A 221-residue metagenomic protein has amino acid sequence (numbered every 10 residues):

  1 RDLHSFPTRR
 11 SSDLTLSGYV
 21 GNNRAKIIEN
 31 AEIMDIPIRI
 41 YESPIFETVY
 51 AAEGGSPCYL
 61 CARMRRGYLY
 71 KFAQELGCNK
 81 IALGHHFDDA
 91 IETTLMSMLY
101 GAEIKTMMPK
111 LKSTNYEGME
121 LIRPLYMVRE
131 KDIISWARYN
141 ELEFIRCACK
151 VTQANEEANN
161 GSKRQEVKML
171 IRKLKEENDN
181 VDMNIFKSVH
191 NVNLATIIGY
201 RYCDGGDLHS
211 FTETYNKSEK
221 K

Functional and structural regions predicted by a protein language model:
R1, S5-I104, M108, K131-Y139 (+1 more regions): ATP-dependent adenylation/nucleotidyltransferase module used to activate substrates
T15, P44-F46, S113, M127 (+2 more regions): Short, solvent-exposed coil/turn elements at secondary-structure transition points
G21, R63, M127, K131 (+3 more regions): Electropositive phosphate-/nucleotide-binding environments in soluble metabolic enzymes
L60, A82, P124, V128 (+2 more regions): A short glycine-/small-residue-rich loop at the edge of a beta-strand within enzyme catalytic domains
A62-L76, K110-Y116, M169-S188: Short, basic, helix/turn surface patches
D88-L170: Catalytic subdomain that performs nucleotidyl-dependent activation
L142-K221: The feature marks non-catalytic terminal segments
